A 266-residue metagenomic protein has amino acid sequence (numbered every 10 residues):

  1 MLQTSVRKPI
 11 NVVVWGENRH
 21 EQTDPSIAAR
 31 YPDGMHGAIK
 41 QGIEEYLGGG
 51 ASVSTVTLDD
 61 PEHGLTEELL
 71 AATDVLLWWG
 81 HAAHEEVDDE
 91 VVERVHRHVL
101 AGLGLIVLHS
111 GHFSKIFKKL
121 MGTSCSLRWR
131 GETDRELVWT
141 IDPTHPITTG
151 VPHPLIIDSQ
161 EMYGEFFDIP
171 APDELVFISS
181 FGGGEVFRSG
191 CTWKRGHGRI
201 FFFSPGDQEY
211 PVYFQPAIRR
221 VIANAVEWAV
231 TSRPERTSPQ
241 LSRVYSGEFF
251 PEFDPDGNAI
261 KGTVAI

Functional and structural regions predicted by a protein language model:
M1-I10, A38, G42-Y46, K261-I266: Basic/polar N-terminal segments that are highly enriched at the extreme N-terminus, encompassing both cleavable
K8-R30: Short glycine-rich His-centered loop
V13-E17, L108, F203: Short hydrophobic segments within beta-strands
E17, G80-H81, G206, V230: Cell-envelope and extracellular/periplasmic
T23-D24, E209-A217: A short acidic/glycine-rich loop-to-helix N-cap element
D24-S114: Helical hinge/lid and interdomain linker segments adjacent to catalytic or ligand-binding clefts that mediate domain
A51-S52, A71, L127-S204, S238-P239 (+2 more regions): Catalytic beta-strand/loop cores that center a nucleophilic Ser/Cys/Thr and support acyl-enzyme chemistry
A83-V151: A glycine-rich, often tryptophan-bearing local segment used as a flexible ligand/cofactor-contacting loop or short
